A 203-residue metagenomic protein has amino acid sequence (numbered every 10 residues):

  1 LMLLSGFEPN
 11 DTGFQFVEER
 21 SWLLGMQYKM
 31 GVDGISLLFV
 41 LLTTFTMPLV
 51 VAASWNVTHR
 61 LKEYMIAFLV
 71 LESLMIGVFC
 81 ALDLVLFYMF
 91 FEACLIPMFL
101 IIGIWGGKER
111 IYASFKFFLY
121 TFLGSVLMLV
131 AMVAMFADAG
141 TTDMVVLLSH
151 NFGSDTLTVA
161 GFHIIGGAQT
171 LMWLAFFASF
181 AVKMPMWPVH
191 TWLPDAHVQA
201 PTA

Functional and structural regions predicted by a protein language model:
L1-I66, T141-L157, G161: Transmembrane helix-loop-helix hairpins at membrane boundaries of multipass inner-membrane proteins
L1-L4, V40-S54, L71-S73, C94-I104 (+3 more regions): Central hydrophobic cores of alpha-helical transmembrane segments in multi-pass inner-membrane proteins across all
L3, E63-V70, L74-A168: Alpha-helical multi-pass transmembrane bundles of energy-transducing inner-membrane proteins
M30-L37, C80, W173-F177: Hydrophobic alpha-helical transmembrane segments of multi-pass small-molecule transporters/permeases
D33, L123, K183: A residue-level signal for conserved active-site and pocket-lining positions in enzyme catalytic cores
I35, L82-L86, A200-A203: Structural motif at transmembrane-helix junctions in multi-pass transporters
A53-E63, G107-Y112, P194-D195: Membrane-interface helix-boundary motifs at transmembrane edges
D155-H163, T170, L174-A203: Short helix-boundary/re-entrant hairpin motifs in multi-pass inner-membrane proteins
